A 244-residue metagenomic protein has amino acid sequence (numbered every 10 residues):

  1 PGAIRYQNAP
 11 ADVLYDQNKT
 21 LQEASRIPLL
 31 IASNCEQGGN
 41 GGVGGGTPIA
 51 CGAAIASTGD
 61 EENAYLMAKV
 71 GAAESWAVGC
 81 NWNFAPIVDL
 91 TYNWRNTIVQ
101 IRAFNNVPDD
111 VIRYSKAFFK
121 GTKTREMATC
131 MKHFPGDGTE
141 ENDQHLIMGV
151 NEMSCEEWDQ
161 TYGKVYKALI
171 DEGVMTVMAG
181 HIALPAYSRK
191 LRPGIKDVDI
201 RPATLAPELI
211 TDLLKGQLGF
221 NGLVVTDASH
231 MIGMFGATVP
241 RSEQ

Functional and structural regions predicted by a protein language model:
P1-Y114, H133-E152, G180-R201, G222-Q244: Enzymes and membrane/adaptor proteins characterized by extended Gly/Ser/Thr/Asp/Glu-rich, aromatic-dotted
R26-L29, C80-N81, K123-A128, D171-T176 (+1 more regions): Short, well-ordered coil/turn segments that N-cap beta-strands
S75, T122, L169: Hydrophobic pocket-lining residues that define ligand/cofactor binding sites across diverse proteins
C155-D159: Extracellular glycoside hydrolase catalytic/binding regions
G163-P185, T211: Aromatic-lined glycan-binding groove of carbohydrate-active enzymes
P202-T211: Gly/Ser/Thr-rich active-site loops/lids in small-molecule metabolic enzymes that frequently grip phosphoryl groups
I210-V224, A228: Catalytic PLP-binding core of fold-type I/II PLP enzymes
